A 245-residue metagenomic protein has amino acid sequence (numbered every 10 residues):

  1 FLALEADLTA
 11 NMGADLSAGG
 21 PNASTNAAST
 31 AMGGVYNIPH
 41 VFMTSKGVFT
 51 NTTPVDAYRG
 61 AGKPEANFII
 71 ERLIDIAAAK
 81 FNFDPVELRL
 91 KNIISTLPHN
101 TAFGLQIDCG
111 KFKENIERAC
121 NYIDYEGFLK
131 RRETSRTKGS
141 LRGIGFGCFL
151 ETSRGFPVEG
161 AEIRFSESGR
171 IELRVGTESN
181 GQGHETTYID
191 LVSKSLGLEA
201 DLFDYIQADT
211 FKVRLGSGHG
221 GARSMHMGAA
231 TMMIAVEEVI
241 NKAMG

Functional and structural regions predicted by a protein language model:
F1-A66, R136-G245: Gly/Pro-rich active-site capping loops and adjacent beta-alpha segments that organize cofactor/substrate pockets
F81-R89, G197-D201: Helix N-cap / loop-to-helix initiation motif
P85-E87, F112, I240: Catalytic cofactor-binding cores of redox enzymes
L90-R164: Accessory "access/gating" subregions that flank catalytic or transport cores
